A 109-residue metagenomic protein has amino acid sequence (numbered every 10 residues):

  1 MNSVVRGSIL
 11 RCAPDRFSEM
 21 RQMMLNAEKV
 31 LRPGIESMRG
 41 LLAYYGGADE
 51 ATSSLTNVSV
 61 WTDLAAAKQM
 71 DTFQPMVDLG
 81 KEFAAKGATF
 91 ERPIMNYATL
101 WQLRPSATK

Functional and structural regions predicted by a protein language model:
M1-T56, T62-P75, A85-K109: Short S/T/G/P-rich N-terminal loop/turn motif that feeds into the first structured element of a domain
V77-K81: A common structural junction motif
